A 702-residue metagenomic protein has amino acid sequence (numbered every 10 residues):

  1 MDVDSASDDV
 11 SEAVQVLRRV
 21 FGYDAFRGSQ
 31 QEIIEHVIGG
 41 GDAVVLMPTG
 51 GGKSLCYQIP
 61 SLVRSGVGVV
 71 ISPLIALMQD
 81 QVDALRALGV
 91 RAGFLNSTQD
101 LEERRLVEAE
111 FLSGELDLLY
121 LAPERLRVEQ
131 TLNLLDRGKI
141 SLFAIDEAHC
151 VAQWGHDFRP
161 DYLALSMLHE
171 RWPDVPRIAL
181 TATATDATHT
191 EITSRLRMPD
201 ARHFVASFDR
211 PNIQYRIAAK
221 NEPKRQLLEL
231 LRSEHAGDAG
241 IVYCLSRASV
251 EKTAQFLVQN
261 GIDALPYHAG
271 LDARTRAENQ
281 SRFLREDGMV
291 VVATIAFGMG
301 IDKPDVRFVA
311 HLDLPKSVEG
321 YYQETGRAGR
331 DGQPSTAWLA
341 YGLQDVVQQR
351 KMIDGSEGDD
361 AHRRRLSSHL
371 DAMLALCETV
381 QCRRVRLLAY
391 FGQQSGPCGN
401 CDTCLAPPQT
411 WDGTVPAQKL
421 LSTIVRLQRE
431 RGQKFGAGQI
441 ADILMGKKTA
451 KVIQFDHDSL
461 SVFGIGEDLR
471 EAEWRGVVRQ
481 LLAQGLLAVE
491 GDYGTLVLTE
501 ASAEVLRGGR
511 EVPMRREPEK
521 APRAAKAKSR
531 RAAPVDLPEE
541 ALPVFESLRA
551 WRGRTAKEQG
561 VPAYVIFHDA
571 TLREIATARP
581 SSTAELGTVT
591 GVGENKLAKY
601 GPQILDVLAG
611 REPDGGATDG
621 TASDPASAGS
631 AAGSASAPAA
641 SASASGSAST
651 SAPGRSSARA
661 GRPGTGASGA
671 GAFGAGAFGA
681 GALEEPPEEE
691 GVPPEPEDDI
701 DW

Functional and structural regions predicted by a protein language model:
M1-A13, L366-S367, Q394-W702: Accessory DNA-binding and partner-docking regions appended to nucleic-acid-acting proteins, especially the terminal
D2-V20, D24-G28, E32-V44, P48-S54 (+5 more regions): Helicase motor core with emphasis on the C-terminal RecA-like subdomain
A25, I301, T379, R431-G432 (+1 more regions): Helix-turn-helix/winged-helix DNA-binding modules
H311-D313, C377, P416, G476: Eukaryotic partner-binding/assembly regions in large regulatory complexes
H362-F391: Short, charged low-complexity linear segments at domain edges
